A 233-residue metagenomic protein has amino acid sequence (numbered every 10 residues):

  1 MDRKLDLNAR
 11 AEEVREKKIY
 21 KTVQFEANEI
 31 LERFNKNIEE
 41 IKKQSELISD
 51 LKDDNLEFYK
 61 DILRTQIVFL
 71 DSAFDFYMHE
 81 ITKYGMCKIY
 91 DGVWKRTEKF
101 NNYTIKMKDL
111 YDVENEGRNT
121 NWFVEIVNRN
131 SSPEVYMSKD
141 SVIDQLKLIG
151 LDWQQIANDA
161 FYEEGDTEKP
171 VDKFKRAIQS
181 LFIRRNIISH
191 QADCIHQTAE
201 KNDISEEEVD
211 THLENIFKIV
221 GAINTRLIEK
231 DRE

Functional and structural regions predicted by a protein language model:
M1-V68, S72, E80, E98-N101: Charged alpha-helical initiation segments
E12, E16, Y20-V23, A27 (+7 more regions): Intrinsic-disorder-associated interaction segments
E29, R33, E40-K43, W122 (+3 more regions): Exposed alpha-helical structural elements
N35-I38, K42, I67, D71 (+6 more regions): Generic structural concept
E46, D75-M86, I183-Q197, K218-R232: Charged/polar positions within long, soluble alpha-helices
N55-Y59, T198-E207: Short helix/strand-bridging catalytic loops that position acidic/His residues to coordinate divalent metals and engage
F69-L70, F76-Y77, I81-V171, I178: Helix-loop junctions and short alpha-helical segments
L148-T167, D172-I187, N202-E233: Amphipathic, Lys/Arg-enriched alpha-helical patches that create a basic surface for binding polyanionic ligands
